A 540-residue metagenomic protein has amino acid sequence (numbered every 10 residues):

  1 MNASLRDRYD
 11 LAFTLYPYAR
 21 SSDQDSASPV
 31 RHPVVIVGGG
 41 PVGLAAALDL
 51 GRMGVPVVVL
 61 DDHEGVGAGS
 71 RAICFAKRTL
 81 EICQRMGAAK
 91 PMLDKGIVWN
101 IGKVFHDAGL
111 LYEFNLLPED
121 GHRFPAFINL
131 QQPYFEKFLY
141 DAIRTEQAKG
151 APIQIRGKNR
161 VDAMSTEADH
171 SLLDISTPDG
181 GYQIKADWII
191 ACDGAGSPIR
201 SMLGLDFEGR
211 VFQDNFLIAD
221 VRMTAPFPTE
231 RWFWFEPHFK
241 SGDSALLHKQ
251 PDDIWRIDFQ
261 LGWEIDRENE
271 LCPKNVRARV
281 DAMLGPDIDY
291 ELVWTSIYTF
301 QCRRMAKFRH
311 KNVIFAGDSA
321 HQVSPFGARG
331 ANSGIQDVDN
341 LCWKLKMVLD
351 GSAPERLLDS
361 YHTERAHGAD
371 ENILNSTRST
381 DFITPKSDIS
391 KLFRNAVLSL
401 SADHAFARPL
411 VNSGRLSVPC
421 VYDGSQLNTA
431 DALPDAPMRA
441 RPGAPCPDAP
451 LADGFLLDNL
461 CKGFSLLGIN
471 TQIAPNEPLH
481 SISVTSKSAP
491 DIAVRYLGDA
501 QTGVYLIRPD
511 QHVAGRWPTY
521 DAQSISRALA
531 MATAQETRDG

Functional and structural regions predicted by a protein language model:
M1-V37, R52-M53, Q84, D107-G109 (+6 more regions): Helical substrate-recognition/capping region of FAD-dependent monooxygenase/halogenase enzymes
V30-H32, D179-W188: Core beta-strand elements of the Rossmann-like FAD/NAD(P) dinucleotide-binding domain in flavoenzyme oxidoreductases
G51-A72: Glycine-rich FAD pyrophosphate-binding loop
A68-R144: Active-site-adjacent segment of FAD-dependent monooxygenases/related oxidoreductases
Y140-D141, H170, W188, C192-F300: Conserved FAD-binding catalytic core of PHBH/FMO-like flavoproteins
E146-V161: A conserved beta-strand/loop element that lines the FAD pocket in flavoprotein oxidoreductases
G157-S171, S296: A conserved short coil-to-beta-strand element within the FAD-binding core of flavoproteins
S165-I184: Conserved beta-strand-loop-beta-strand element in the redox core of flavoprotein oxidoreductases
